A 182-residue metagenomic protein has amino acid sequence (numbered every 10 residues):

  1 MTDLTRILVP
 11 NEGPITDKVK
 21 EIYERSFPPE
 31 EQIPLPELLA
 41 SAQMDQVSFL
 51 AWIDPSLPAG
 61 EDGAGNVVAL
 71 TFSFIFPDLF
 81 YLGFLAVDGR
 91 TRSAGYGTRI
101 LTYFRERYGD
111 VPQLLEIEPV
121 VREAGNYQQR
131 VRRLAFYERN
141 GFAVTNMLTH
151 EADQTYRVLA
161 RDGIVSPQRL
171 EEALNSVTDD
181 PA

Functional and structural regions predicted by a protein language model:
M1-E37, Y156, Q168-A173: Short amphipathic alpha-helix that is part of the acyltransferase structural core
E24-E61: Active-site rim helix/loop that mediates acceptor-substrate recognition in acyltransferases
L50, R130, N146, H150-A182: C-terminal "cap" of GNAT-fold acetyltransferases
A51, G60-F74, L79-A86: Conserved beta-strand in the GNAT
T71, A143-L148: A short linear hydrophobic-aromatic micro-motif
V87, S93-R107: Conserved acetyl-CoA-binding loop-helix of GNAT-fold acetyltransferases
Y108-R130: Conserved GNAT acetyl-CoA-binding A-motif
R133-T145: Conserved acetyl-CoA-binding loop of GNAT-fold acetyltransferases
